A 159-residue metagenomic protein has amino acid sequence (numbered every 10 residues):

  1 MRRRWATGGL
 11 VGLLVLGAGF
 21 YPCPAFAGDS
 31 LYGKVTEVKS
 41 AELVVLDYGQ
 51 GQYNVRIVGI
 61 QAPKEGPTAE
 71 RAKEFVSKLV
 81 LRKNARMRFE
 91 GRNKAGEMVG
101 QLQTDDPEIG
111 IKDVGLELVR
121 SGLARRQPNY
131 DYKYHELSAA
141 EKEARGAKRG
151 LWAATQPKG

Functional and structural regions predicted by a protein language model:
R2-G159: Small beta-barrel nucleic-acid-binding modules, primarily SNase/OB-fold domains and secondarily Tudor-like barrels
